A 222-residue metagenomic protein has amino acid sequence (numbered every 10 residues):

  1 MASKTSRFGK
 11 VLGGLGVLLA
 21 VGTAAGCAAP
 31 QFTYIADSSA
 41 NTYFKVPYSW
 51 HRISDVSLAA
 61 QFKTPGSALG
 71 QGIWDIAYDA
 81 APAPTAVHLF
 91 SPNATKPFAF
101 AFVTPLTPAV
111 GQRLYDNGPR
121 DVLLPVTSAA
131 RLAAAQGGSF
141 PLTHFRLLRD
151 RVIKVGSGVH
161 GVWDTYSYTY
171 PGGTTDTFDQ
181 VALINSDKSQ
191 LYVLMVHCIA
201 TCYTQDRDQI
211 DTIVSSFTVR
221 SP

Functional and structural regions predicted by a protein language model:
A2-L15: Bacterial N-terminal signal peptides that target proteins for export
G22-G26: C-terminal motif of bacterial Sec signal peptides marking the signal peptidase cleavage site
A28-P30: Bacterial signal peptide processing site
F32-K45, A130-G137, R207: Short aromatic-glycine motifs in intrinsically disordered, low-complexity regions
Y34-V56, D75-Y78: Post-signal peptide N-terminal segment of mature Sec-exported envelope proteins
W50, K188-P222: Surface-exposed amphipathic alpha-helical segments
S57-A182: Conserved polar/disulfide-associated segments of primarily extracytoplasmic proteins
L183-D187: A short, solvent-exposed beta-edge/loop patch
